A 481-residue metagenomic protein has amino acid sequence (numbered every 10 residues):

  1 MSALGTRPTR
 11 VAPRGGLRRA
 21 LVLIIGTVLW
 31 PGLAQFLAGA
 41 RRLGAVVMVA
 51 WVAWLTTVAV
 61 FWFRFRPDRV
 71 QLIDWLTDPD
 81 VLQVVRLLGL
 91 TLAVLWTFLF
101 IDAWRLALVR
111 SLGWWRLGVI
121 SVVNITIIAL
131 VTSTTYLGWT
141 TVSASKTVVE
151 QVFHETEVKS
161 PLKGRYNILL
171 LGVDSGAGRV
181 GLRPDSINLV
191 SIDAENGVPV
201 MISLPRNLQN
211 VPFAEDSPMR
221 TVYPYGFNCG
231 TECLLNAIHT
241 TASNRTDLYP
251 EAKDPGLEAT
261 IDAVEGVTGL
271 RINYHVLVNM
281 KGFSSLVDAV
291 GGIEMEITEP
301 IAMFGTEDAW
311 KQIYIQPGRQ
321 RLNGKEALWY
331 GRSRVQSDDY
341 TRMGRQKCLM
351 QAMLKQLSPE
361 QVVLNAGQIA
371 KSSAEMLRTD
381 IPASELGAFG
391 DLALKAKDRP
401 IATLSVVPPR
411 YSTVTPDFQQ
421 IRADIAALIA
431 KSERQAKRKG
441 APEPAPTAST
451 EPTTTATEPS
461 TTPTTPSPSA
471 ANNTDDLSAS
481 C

Functional and structural regions predicted by a protein language model:
M1-G15, R66-R69: Membrane-interacting alpha-helical segments
M1-R7, F36-V49: N-terminal targeting leaders characterized by basic, low-complexity, disordered sequences that direct proteins
P8-R18, G44-T57: Alpha-helical transmembrane segments of integral membrane proteins, especially early/N-terminal helices
G15-L43: Hydrophobic, aromatic-rich membrane-embedded alpha-helical segments
A34-L43, W96-G118: Cytoplasmic membrane-interface segments at the C-terminal ends of transmembrane helices
A50-A107: Membrane-embedded alpha-helical segments of integral membrane proteins
S111-S143: Internal/C-terminal transmembrane anchor helices
Y136-C481: Non-catalytic, solvent-exposed segments at the cell envelope interface
